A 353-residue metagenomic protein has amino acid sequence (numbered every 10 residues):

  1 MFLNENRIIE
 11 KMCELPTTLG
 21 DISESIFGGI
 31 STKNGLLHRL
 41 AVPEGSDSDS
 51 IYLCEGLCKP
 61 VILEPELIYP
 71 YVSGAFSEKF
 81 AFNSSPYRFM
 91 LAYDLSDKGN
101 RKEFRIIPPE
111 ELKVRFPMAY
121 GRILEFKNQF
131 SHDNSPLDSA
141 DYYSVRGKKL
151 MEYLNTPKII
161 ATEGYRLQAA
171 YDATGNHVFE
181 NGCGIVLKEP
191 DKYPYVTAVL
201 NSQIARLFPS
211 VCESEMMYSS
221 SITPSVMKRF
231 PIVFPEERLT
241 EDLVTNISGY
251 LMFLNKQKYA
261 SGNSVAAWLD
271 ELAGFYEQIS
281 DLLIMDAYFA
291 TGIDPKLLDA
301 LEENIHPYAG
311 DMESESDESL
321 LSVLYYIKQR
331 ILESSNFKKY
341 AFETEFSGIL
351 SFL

Functional and structural regions predicted by a protein language model:
F2-L243: Polybasic, glycine- and aromatic-enriched phosphate-binding surface used to engage nucleic acids
C13-S23, M118, F234-L353: Non-catalytic DNA-recognition/assembly elements of restriction-modification systems
